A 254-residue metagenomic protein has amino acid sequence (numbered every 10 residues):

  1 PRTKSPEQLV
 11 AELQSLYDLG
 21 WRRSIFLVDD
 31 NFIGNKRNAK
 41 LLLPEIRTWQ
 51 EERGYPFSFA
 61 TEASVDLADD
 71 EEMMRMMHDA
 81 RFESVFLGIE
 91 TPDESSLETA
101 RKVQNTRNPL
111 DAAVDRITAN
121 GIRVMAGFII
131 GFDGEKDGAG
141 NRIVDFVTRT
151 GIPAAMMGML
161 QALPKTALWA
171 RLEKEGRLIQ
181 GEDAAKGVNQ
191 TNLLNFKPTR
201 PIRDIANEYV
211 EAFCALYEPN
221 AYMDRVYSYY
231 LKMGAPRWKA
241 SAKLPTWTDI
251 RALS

Functional and structural regions predicted by a protein language model:
P1-M125, I130-D145: Radical SAM [4Fe-4S] cluster-binding motif and immediate context
L16, G34, W49, T150 (+4 more regions): Phosphate/oxyanion-binding loops and surfaces in catalytic or ligand/nucleic-acid-binding neighborhoods
D30, V65, L160, R200-P201: Structured loop/turn residues at secondary-structure junctions
F82, D111-V114, V144-D145, L163 (+1 more regions): Flexible glycine/proline-rich, aromatic-decorated loop/lid segments
L97-A100, L168, F196: Short clusters of hydrophobic/aromatic residues that line enzyme substrate/ligand-binding pockets
D145-A154: Basic phosphate/pyrophosphate-binding loop/patch that engages nucleotide-derived ligands
A155-Q161: Glycine-rich phosphate-binding active-site loops on the catalytic face of alpha/beta enzymes
R177, G181-A184, N189-S254: Radical SAM enzyme core and accessory elements
